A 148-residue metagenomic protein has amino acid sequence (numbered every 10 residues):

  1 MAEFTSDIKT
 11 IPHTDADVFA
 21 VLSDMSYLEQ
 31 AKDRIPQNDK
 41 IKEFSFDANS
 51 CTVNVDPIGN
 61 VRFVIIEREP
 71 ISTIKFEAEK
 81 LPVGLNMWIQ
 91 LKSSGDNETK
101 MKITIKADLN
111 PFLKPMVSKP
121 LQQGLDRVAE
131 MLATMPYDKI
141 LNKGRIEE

Functional and structural regions predicted by a protein language model:
M1-K9, S94, E98, L141-E148: Hydrophobic-ligand-binding modules of eukaryotic lipid transfer/binding families
M1-S45: Hydrophobic ligand-binding cavity/cleft-lining segments
F4-S6, I58-F63, V83-W88: Short, surface-exposed coil-to-beta transition loops
D7, V18, I74-K75, V83-L85: Charged low-complexity stretches with an acidic bias
I8-P12, N54, V64, Q90: Generic structural detector for well-ordered beta-strands
D39-K80, D138-K139, E148: Glycine-rich portal/gate segments that line the openings of hydrophobic small-molecule binding cavities
D56, V117-E148: Acidic/histidine-enriched, beta-strand-rich ligand/metal-binding domains
E79-E130: Beta-strand/loop substructures that line and gate deep hydrophobic ligand-binding cavities in soluble
